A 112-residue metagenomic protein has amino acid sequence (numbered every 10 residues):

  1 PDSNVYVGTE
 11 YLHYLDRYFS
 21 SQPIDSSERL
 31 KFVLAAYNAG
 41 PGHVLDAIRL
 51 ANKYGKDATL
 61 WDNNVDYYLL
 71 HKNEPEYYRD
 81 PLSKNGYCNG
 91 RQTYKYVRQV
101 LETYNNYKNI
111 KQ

Functional and structural regions predicted by a protein language model:
P1-F32, Y77-C88: Substrate-binding clefts and substrate-entry loops adjacent to catalytic sites of polymer-processing enzymes acting on
E28-N106: Catalytic and substrate-binding regions of cell-wall glycan-acting enzymes that process beta-1,4-linked
K108-K111: A cross-kingdom marker for long, charged
